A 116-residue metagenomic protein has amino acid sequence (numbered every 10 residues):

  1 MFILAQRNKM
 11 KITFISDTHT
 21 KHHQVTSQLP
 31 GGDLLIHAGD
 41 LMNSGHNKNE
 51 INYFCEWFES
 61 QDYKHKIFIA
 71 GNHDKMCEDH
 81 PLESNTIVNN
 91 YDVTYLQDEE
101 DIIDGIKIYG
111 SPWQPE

Functional and structural regions predicted by a protein language model:
K9-I12: Extreme N-terminal starter segment of soluble prokaryotic enzymes
I15, T20-I103: Core catalytic region of metal-dependent phosphoesterases/phosphodiesterases, especially metallo-beta-lactamase-like
I106-E116: Binuclear metal-dependent hydrolase catalytic cores centered on His/Asp/Glu-rich metal-binding motifs
